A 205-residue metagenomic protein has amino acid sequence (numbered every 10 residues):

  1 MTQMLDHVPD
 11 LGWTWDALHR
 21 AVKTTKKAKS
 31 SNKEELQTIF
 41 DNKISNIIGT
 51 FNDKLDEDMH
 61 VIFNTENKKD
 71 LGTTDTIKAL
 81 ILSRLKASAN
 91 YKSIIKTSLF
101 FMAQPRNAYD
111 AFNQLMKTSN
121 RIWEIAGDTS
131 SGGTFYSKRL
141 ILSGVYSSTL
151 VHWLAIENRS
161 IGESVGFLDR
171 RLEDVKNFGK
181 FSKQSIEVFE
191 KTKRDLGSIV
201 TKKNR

Functional and structural regions predicted by a protein language model:
M1-K33, F40-D53: Short, amphipathic alpha-helix enriched in basic
I39-N67, S98: Alpha-helical DNA-contacting segments of helix-turn-helix folds
V61-Y91: Hydrophobic alpha-helical connector segments
A87-R106: Amphipathic alpha-helical segments used for helix-helix packing
R106-D128, R139-S143: Amphipathic alpha-helical packing segments from all-alpha helical-bundle domains
T129-G133, H152-E163: Inter-helical turn/loop segments and adjacent helix faces that build the functional surface of alpha-helical bundle
Y146-R159, D174-Q184: Amphipathic C-terminal alpha-helical segment
F181-R205: Long, charge-rich low-complexity segments
